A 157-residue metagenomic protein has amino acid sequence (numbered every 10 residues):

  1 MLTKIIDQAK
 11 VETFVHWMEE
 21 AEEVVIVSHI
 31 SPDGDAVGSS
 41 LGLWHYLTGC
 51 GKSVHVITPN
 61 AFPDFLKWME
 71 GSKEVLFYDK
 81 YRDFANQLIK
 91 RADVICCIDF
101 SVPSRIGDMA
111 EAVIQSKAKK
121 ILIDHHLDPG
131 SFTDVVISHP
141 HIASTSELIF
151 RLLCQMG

Functional and structural regions predicted by a protein language model:
M1-G157: Replace "Mg2+/Mn2+-dependent" with "divalent metal-dependent
